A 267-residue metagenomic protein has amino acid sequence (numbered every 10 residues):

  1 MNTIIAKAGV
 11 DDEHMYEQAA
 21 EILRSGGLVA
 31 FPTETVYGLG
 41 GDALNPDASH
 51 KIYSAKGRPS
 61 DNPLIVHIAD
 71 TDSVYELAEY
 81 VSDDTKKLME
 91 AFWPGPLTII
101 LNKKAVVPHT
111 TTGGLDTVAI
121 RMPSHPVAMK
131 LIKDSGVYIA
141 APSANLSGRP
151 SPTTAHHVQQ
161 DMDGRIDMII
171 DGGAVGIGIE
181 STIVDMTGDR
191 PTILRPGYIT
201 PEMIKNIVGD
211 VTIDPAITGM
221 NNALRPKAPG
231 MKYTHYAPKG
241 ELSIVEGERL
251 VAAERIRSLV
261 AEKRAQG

Functional and structural regions predicted by a protein language model:
M1-G267: Active-site-adjacent structural elements in enzyme catalytic cores
